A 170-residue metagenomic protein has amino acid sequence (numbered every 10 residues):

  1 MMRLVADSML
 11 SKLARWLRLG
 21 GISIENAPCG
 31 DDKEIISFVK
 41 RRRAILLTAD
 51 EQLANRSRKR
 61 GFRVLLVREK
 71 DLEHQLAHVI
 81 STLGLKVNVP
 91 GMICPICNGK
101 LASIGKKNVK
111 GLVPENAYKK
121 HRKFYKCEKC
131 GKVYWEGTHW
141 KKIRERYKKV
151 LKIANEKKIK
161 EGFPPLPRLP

Functional and structural regions predicted by a protein language model:
M1-V89: Long, charged N-terminal interaction/targeting segments
V87-G91, K120-K123: Short metal-coordination and nucleic-acid-contact micro-motifs, chiefly zinc-binding Cys/His arrays
P90, E128, K157-I159: Surface-exposed, charge/polar-rich loops and edge strands
C94-C97, C127-C130: Short cysteine-rich clusters marking metal-coordination/redox-active sites
G99-S103, W135: Short functional micro-motifs and their immediate structural scaffolds
K106-L112, H139-K149: Short cysteine/histidine-rich zinc-coordinating motifs and their immediately flanking basic loops
G111-F124: Short linker/helix segments within small regulatory modules
I159-L169: Positively charged N-terminal leader segments that act as targeting/secretion signals
